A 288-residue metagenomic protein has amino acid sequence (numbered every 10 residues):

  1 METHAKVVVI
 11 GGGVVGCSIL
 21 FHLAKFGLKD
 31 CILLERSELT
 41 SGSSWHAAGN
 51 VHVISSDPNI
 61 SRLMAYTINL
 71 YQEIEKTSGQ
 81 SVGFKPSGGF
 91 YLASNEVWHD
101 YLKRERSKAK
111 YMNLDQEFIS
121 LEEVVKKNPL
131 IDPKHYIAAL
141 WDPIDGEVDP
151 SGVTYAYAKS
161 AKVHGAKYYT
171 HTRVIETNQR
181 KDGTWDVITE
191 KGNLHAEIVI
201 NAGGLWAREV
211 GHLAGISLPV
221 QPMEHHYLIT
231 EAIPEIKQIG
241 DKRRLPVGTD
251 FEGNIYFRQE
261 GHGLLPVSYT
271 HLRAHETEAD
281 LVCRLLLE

Functional and structural regions predicted by a protein language model:
T3-G13: Beta1/beta-strand and adjacent pyrophosphate-binding region of the FAD-binding site in flavoprotein oxidoreductases
S18, T177-R273: Flavin-dependent oxidoreductases
L20, A24: Gly/Ala-rich phosphate-binding loop of Rossmann-like dinucleotide-binding domains, activating on the conserved
K25-S43: Glycine-rich FAD pyrophosphate-binding loop
G49-K127, E252-F257, G261-L265: Dinucleotide-binding Rossmann-like beta1-alpha1 core, especially the glycine-rich loop that anchors the ADP
I144-N193: Helical element adjacent to the flavin cofactor pocket in flavoenzyme catalytic cores
T270-T277, E288: Conserved small/polar residues in nucleotide/adenosyl-binding loops
